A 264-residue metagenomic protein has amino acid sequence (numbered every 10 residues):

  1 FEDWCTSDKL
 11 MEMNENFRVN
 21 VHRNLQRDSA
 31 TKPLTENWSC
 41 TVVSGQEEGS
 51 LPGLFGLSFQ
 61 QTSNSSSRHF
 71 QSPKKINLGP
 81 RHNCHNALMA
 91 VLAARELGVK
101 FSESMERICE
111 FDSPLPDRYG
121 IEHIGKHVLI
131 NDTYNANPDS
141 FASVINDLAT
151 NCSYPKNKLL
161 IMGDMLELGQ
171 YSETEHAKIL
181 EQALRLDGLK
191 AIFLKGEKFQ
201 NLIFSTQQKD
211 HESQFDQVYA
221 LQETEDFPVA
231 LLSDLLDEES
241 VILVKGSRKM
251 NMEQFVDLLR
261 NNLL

Functional and structural regions predicted by a protein language model:
E2: Long, charge-dense, solvent-exposed interaction surfaces that engage phosphate-rich ligands
C5, K9-F17, S29-S39, Q46-P52 (+4 more regions): ATP-dependent carboxylate-amine ligase
N20: Active-site "gating" loop of Rossmann-like NAD(P)-dependent oxidoreductase/epimerase domains
F55: A Rossmann-like FAD-binding core segment of flavoenzymes
